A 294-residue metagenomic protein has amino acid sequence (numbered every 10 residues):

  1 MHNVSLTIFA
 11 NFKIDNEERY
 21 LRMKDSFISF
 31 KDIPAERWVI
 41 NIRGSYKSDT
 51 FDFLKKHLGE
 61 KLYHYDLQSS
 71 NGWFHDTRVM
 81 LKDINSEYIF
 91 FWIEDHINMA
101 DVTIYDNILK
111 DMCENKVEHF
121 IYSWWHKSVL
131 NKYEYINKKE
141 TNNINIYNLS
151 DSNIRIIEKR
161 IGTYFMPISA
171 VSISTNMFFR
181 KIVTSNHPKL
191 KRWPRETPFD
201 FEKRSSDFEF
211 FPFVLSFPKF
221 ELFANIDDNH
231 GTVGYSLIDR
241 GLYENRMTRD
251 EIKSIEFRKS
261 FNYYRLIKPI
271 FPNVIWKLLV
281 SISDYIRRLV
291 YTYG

Functional and structural regions predicted by a protein language model:
L6-N16: A conserved hydrophobic helix/loop-capping motif in glycosyltransferases and polysaccharide synthases
D15-K31: Short, well-formed alpha-helical segments that are part of the catalytic scaffolds of diverse glycosyltransferases
R19, V171-M177, K181-G294: C-terminal catalytic/acceptor-binding lobe
F27-H64: Acidic donor-binding segment of Leloir-type glycosyltransferases
R78-Y88: Active-site nucleotide-sugar/metal-binding loop of Leloir-type enzymes
E87-I97: Short beta-strand-to-loop acidic/aromatic patch adjacent to the donor-nucleotide binding site
A100-S128: Conserved donor-nucleotide/metal-binding helix-loop-beta segment in metal-dependent transferases, i.e., the alpha-helix
N153-S174: A recurrent flexible, glycine/aromatic-enriched loop bordering the glycosyltransferase active site that acts as
